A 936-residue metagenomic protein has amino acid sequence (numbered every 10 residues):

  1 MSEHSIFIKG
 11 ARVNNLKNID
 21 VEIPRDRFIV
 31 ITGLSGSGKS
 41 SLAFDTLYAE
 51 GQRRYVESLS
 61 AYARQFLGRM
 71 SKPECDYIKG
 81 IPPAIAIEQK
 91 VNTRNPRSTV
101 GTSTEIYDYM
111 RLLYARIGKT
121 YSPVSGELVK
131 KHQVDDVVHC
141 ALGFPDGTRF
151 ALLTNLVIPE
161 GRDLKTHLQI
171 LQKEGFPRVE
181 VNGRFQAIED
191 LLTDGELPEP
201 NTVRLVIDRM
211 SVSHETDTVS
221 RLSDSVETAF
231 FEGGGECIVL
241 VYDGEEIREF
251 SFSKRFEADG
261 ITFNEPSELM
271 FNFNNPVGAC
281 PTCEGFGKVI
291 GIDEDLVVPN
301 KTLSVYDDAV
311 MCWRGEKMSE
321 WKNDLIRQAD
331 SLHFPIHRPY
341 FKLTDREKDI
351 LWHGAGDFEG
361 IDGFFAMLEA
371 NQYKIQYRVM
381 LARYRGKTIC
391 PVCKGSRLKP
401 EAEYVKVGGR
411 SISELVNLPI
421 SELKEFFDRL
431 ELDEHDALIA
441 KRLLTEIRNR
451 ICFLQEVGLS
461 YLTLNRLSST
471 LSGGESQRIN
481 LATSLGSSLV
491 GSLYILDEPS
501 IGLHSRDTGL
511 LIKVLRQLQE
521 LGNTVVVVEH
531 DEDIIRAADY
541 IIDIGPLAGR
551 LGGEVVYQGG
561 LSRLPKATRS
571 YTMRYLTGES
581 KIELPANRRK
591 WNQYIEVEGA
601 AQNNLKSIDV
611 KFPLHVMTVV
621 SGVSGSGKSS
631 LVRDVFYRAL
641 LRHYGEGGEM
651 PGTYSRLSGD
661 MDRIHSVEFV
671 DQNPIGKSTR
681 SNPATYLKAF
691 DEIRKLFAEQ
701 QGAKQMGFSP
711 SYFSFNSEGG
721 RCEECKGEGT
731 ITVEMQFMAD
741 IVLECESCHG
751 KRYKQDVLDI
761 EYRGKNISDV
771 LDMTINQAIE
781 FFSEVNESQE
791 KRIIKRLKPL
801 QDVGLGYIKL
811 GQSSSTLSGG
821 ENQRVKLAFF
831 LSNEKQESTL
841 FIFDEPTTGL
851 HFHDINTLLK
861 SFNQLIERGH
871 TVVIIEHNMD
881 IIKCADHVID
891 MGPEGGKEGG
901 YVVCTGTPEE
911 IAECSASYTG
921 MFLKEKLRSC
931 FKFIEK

Functional and structural regions predicted by a protein language model:
M1-K936: Conserved phosphate-binding elements of NTP-dependent enzyme cores
